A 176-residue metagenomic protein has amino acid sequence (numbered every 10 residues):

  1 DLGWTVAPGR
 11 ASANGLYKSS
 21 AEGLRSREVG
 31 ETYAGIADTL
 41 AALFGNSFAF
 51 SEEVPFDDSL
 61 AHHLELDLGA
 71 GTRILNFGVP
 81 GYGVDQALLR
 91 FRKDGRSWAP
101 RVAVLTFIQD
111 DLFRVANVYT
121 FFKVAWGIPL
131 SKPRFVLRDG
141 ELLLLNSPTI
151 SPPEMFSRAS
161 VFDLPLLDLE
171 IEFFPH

Functional and structural regions predicted by a protein language model:
D1-L68, I171, P175-H176: Membrane/wall-proximal cationic-aromatic binding patches
D38-T39, A70-R73, A99-A103: Loop/turn elements at helix/coil->beta-strand transitions in domains of secreted/extracellular proteins
A42-F44, V54-L60, L88, R92-P129: Oxyanion-hole/transition-state-stabilizing segment in secreted/luminal serine hydrolases and related acyltransferases
F44, L64, R90-F91, L143 (+2 more regions): Structural preference for long, well-ordered alpha-helical segments in enzyme cores
F48-A49, P80-Y82, I108-L112: Short, solvent-exposed loop/turn segments at secondary-structure junctions
E65, G69-L89, K93-R96: A conserved hydrophobic secondary-structure block that centers on an alpha-helix together with its immediately flanking
Q109-H176: Serine-dependent acyl-ester chemistry module
